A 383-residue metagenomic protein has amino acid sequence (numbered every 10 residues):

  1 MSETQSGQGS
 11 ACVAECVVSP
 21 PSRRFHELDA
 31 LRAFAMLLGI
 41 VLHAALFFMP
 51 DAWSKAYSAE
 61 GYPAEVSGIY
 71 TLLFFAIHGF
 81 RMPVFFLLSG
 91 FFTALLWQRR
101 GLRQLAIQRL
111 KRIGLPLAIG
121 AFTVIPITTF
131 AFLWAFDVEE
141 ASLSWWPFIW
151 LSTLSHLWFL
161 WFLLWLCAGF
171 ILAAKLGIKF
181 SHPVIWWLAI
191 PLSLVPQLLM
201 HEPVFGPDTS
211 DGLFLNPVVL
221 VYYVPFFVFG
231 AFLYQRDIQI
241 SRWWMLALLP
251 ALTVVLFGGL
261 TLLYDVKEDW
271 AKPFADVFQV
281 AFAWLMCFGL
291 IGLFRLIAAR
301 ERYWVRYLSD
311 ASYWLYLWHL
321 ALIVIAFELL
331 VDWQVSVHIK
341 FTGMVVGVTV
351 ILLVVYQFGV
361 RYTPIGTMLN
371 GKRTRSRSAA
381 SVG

Functional and structural regions predicted by a protein language model:
M1-L199, D211-G212, D332-G383: Membrane-cytosol interface segments of multi-pass membrane proteins, especially ER/Golgi lipid-handling enzymes
Q5-Q8, A173-D269: Aromatic-enriched alpha-helical transmembrane segments of multi-pass intramembrane proteins
Y70-P83, P147-F162, L198-F226, G258-C287: Interfacial loop-to-helix transition and helix-capping segments at the boundaries of transmembrane helices
P83-L96, V224-Y234, M286: Hydrophobic transmembrane alpha-helices of secondary-active transporters and Na+-translocating membrane complexes
Q98-Q104, A173-S181, Y234-M245, G292-Y307 (+1 more regions): Membrane-interface junctions at the ends of membrane-embedded or membrane-associated helices
R109-L117, M245-T253, L315: Junctions where cytoplasmic loops transition into the N-terminal start of transmembrane alpha-helices in multi-pass
G120, F227-A231, T253-Y362: Alpha-helical transmembrane segments of multi-pass integral membrane proteins
